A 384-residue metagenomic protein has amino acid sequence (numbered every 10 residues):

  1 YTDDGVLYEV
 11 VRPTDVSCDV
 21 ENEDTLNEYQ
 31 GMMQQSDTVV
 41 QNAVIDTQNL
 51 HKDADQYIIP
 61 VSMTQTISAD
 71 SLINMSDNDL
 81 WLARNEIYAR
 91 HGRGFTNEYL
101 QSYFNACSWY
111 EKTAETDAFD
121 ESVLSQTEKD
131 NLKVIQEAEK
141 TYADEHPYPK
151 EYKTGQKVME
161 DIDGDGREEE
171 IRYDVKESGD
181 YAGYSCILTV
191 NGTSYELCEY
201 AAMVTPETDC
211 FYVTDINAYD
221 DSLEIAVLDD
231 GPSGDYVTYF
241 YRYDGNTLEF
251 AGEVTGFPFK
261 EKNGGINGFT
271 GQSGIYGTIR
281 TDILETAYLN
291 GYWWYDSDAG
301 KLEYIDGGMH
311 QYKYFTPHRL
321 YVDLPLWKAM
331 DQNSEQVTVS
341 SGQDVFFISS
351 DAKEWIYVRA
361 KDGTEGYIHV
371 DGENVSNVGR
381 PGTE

Functional and structural regions predicted by a protein language model:
T2, L7-V10, Q336-E384: SH3/SH3-like beta-barrel superfamily modules
S71-Y110: Amphipathic alpha-helical packing elements
I87, V158-I162: Calcium-binding motifs, dominated by EF-hand helix-loop-helix domains
F95, S102-A143: Compact alpha-helical subdomains of small soluble proteins
D165: Acidic carboxylate motifs that coordinate Ca2+ or other divalent cations, activating on Asp/Glu
E169-R172, A226: Structural core positions within WD40/WD-like beta-propeller blades
P206-Y243, T247-P317: Short aromatic loop motif centered on NTY/YTY
S297-Q332, I348-A352, V370-E384: SH3-family beta-barrel domains
